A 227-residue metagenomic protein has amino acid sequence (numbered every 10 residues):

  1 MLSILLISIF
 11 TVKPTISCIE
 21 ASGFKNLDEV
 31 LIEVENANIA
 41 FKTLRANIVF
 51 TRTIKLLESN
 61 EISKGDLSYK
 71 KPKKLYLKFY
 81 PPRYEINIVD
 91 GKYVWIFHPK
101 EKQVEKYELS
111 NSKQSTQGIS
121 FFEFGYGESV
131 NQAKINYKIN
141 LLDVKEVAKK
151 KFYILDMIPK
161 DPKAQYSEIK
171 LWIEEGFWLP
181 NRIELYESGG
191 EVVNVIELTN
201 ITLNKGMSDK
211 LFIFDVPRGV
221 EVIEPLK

Functional and structural regions predicted by a protein language model:
M1-F10: Sec-dependent N-terminal signal peptides
I9-N60, K71, V216-R218, E224-K227: N-terminal leader/targeting segments and the immediate start of mature chains
F41-R45, I62-K64, P72, P82 (+6 more regions): Extracytoplasmic
V49-K55, K78-Y80, F97-P99, I158-K160 (+1 more regions): A generic structural motif
R52-I54, Y69-K71, P81, D161 (+2 more regions): Beta-strand elements of well-folded, non-transmembrane domains
D66-I119, E187, N194: An acidic-aromatic
E105, Q132-G219, I223-L226: Gly/Pro-enriched, hydrophobic low-complexity segments that function as extracytoplasmic propeptides/linkers
S110-V147: Surface-exposed, charged, gly/pro-rich loop-and-adjacent secondary-structure segments at domain edges
